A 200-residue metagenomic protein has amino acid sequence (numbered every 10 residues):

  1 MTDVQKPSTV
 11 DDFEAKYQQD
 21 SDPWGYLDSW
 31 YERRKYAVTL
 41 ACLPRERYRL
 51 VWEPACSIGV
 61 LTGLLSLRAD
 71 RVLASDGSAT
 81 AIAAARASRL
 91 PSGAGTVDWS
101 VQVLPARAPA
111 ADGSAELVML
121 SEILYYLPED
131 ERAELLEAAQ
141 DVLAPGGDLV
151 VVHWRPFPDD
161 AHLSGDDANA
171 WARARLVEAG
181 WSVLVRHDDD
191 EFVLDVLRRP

Functional and structural regions predicted by a protein language model:
M1-A111, L127-D141, D148-P200: Class I (Rossmann-like) S-adenosyl-L-methionine-dependent methyltransferase catalytic domain, capturing the SAM-binding
A115: Alpha/beta-hydrolase fold active-site loops
M119: A conserved beta-strand element that flanks and buttresses the S-adenosyl-L-methionine
I123: Hydrophobic adenine-recognition pocket in adenosine-nucleotide-binding enzymes
